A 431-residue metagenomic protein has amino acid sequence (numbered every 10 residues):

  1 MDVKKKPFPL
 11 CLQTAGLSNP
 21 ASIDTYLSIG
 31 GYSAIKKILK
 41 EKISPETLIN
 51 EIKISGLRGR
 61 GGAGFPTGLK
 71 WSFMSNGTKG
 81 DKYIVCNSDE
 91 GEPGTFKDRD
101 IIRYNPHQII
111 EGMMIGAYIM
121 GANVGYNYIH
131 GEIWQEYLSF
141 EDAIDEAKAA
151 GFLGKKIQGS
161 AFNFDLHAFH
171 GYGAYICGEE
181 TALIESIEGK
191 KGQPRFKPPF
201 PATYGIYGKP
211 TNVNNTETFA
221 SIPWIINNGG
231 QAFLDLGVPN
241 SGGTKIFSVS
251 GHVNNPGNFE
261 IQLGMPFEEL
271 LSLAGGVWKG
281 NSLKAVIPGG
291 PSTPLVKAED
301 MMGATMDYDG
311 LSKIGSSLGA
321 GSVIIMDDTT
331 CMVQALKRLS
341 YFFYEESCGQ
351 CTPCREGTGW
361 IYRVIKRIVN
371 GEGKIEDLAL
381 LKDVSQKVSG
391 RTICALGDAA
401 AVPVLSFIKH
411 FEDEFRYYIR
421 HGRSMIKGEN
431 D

Functional and structural regions predicted by a protein language model:
M1-E51: Cofactor-/ligand-binding subdomain signature composed of acidic, glycine-rich, tryptophan-containing flexible loops
Y26-S33, C86-D98, P201-Y207, S248-V253: Gly-rich Lys/Arg/Thr-decorated short loops/hinges at beta-loop-alpha junctions or inter-strand turns that position
A34-I52, G80-I84, S88, K97-I102 (+4 more regions): Ferredoxin-type iron-sulfur electron-transfer modules in oxidoreductases and energy-metabolism complexes
I52-M74, G171-E185, G189-K191, Y344-E356 (+1 more regions): Conserved phosphate/anionic-ligand binding catalytic regions in large, soluble enzymes, centered on
A63, G68-W71, T95-D98, Y137-D142 (+8 more regions): Short acidic, glycine/serine/threonine-rich loops at helix termini
N105-I119: Histidine-anchored nucleotide/phosphate-binding helix
G112-G116, Q262-G280: Short amphipathic, charge-patterned alpha-helical segments
Y137-L263, G275: Hydrophobic alpha-helical positions that pack around
